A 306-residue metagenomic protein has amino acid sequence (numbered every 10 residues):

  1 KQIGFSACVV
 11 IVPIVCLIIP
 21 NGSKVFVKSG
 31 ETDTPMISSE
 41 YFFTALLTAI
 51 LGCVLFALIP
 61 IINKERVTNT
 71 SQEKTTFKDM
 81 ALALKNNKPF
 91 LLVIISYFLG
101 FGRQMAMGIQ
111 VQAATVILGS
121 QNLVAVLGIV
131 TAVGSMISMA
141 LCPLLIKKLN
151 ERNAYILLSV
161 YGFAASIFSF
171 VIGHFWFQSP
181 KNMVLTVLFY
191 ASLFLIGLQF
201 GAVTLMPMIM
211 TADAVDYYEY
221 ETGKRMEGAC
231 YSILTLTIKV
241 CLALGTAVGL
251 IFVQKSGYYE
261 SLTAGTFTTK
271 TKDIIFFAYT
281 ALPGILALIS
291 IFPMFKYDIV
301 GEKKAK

Functional and structural regions predicted by a protein language model:
K1-Q121, D273-K306: Intracellular loop-helix junctions on the cytosolic face of multi-pass helical membrane proteins
K1-S23, P35-I37, L47-T48, L193-L250: Substrate-agnostic recognition of the 12-TM MFS/MFS-like secondary transporter fold
T44, E151-L157: Juxtamembrane helix-start motifs in multi-pass secondary transporters
T48, V126-S135, I238, L282-L286: Transmembrane alpha-helical segments of major facilitator superfamily
Q121-I129, S232: Small-residue hotspots at the loop-to-helix junctions and early N-terminal turns of transmembrane alpha-helices
I137-N153: Helix-to-loop junctions at the C-terminal end of transmembrane segments in multipass secondary transporters
Y161-M183: C-terminal ends and interior cores of transmembrane alpha-helices in multi-pass membrane transporters/permeases
V184-L195: Paired small-residue
